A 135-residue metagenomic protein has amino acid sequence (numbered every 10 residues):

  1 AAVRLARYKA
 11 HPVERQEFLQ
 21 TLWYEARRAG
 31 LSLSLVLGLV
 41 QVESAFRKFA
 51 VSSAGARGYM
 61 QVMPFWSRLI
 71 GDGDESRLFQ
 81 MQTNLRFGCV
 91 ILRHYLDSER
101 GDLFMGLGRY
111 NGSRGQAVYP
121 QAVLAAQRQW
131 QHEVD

Functional and structural regions predicted by a protein language model:
A1-D135: Catalytic glycan-binding domains that act on GlcNAc-containing polysaccharides
